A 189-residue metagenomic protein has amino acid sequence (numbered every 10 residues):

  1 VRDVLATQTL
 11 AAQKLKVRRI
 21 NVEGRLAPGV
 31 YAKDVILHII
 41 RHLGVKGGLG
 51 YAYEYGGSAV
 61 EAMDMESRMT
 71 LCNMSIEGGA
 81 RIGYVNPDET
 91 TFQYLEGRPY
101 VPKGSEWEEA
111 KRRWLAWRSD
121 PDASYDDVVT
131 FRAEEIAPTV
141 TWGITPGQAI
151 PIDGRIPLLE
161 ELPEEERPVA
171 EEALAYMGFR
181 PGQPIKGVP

Functional and structural regions predicted by a protein language model:
V1-P189: Fe-S-dependent hydro-lyases/dehydratases of central metabolism
